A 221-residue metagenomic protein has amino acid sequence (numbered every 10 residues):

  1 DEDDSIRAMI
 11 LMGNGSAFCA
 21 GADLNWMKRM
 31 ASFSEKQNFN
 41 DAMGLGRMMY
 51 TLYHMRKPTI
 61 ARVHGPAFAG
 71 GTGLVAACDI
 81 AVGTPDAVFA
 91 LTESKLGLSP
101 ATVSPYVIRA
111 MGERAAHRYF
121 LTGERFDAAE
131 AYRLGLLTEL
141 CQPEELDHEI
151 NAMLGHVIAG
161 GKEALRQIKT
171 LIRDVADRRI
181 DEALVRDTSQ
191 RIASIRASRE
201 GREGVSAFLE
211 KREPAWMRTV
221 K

Functional and structural regions predicted by a protein language model:
D1-R7: A short, well-ordered alpha-helical element
D3, M55-R56, K211: Acidic-histidine catalytic/liganding microenvironments
S5, G13-T51, A67, R179: Glycine- (often His-adjacent) and acidic-residue-rich active-site loop that binds/positions the CoA thioester
A20-A22, A115-E124: Short helix- or helix-capping micro-motifs that position conserved polar/aromatic residues at function-defining sites
M49-L98, R125: Glycine-rich beta-to-alpha active-site loop
V82-A87, L137-R186, R199, A215-K221: C-terminal long alpha-helix characteristic of the crotonase
P105-R114: Hydrophobic, secondary-structure "cap" segments at the distal end of domains
